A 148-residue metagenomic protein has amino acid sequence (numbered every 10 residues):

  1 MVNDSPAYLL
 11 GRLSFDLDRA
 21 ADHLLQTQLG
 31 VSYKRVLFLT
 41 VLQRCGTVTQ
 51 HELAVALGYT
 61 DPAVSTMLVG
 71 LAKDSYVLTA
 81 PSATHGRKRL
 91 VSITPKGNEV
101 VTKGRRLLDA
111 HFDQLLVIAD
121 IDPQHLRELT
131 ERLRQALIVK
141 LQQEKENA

Functional and structural regions predicted by a protein language model:
M1-L29, Y76, I93, E99 (+3 more regions): N-terminal leader segment of winged-helix/HTH proteins
Y8, T40, L129: Hydrophobic alpha-helical segments that form the core of small-molecule binding pockets and/or dimer interfaces
S14, T40-R44, R105: Short, locally clustered residues in the helix-turn-helix/winged-helix DNA-binding domain
R19-A63: N-terminal helix-turn-helix DNA-binding core of bacterial DNA-binding proteins
V69-E128: Charged, amphipathic alpha-helical coiled-coil/dimerization segments
R106, I121-A148: C-terminal regulatory/oligomerization modules of transcriptional regulators
